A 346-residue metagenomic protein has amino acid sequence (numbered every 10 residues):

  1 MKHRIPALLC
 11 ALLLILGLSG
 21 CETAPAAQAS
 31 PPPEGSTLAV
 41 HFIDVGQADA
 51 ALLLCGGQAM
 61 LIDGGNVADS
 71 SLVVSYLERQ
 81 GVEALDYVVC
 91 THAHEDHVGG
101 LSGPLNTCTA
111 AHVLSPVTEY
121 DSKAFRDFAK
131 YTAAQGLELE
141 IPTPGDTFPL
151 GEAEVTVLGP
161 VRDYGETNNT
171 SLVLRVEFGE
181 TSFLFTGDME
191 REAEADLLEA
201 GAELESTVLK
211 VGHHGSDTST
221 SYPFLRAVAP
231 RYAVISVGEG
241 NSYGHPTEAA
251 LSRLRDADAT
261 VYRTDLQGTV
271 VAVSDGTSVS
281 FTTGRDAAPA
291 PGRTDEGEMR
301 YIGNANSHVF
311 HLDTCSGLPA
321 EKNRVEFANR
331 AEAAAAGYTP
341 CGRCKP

Functional and structural regions predicted by a protein language model:
M1-L9: Bacterial N-terminal signal peptides that target proteins for export
K2-H3, I15-G297, G317, N323 (+1 more regions): Non-globular, low-confidence helical/coil segments that flank catalytic cores
L12: Active-site diphosphate/adenylate-binding microenvironment
L16, F310, A336-T339: Disulfide-bonded cysteine motifs in exported proteins
A272, E298, A331-A335: Hydrophilic extracytoplasmic domains
T294-H308: SH3-family beta-barrel domains
N304-A320: Short aromatic-glycine-(Arg/Gly/Cys) micro-motifs in beta-strand/loop hairpins
C315-P346: Compact, charge-rich alpha-helical regulatory domains located at protein termini
